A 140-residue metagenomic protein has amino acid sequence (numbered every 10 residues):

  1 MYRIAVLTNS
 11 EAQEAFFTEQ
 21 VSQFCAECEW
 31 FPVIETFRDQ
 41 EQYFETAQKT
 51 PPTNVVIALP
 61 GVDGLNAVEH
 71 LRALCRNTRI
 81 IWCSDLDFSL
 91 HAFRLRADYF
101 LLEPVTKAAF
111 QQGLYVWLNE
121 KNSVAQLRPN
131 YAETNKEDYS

Functional and structural regions predicted by a protein language model:
E11-E35: Two-component/phosphorelay signaling modules centered on CheY-like receiver
T36-T53: Acidic, metal-coordinating helix/loop segments flanking the phosphotransfer/catalytic sites of two-component signaling
V56-I57, N77-D87: A short, hydrophobic beta-strand element within the central beta-sheet of small alpha/beta folds
D63-N77: Short amphipathic alpha-helix used as the core "switch/output" element in two-component signaling
E103: A Lys-centered signature of the CheY-like receiver
T106: Receiver (REC) domain switch/active-site region of two-component response regulators
Q111-S140: CheY-like receiver
